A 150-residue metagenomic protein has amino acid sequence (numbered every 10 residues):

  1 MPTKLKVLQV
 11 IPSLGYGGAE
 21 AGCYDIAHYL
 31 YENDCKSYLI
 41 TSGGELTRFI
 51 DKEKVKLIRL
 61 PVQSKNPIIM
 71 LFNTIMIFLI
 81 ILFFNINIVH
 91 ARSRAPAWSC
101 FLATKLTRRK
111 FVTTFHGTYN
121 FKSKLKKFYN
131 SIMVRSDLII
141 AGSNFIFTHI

Functional and structural regions predicted by a protein language model:
M1-I150: Membrane-interface segments of envelope glycosyltransferases acting on lipid-linked substrates or membrane lipids
